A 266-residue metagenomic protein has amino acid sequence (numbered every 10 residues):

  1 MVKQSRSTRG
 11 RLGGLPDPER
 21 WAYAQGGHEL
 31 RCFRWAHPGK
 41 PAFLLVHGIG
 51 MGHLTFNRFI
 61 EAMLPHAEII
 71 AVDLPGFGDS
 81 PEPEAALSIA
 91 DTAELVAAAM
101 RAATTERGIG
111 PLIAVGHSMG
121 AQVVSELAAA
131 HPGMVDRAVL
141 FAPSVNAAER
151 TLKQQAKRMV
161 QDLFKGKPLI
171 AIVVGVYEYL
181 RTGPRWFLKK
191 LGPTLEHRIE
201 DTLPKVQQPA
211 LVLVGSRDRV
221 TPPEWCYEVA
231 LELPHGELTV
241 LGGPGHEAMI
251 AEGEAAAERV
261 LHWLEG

Functional and structural regions predicted by a protein language model:
M1-F43, L64-A67, L261-G266: Alpha/beta-hydrolase fold catalytic core
Y23-H28, F33, A71-I113, E258: Active-site loop/oxyanion-hole signature of alpha/beta-hydrolase fold enzymes
R31-D79: Conserved HGGG/HGGXW glycine-rich cap/lid loop of the alpha/beta-hydrolase fold
Q122-A130, M134-G166: Flexible "cap/lid" loop of the alpha/beta hydrolase fold
V173-D201: Hydrophobic, aromatic-rich cap/lid helix
V206, V212-V214, D218: Short beta-strand/loop motif that positions the catalytic acidic residue of the alpha/beta-hydrolase fold
Q208, P222-A230: Short alpha-helix in the alpha/beta-hydrolase fold that links the catalytic acid
P244-G253: Catalytic histidine-centered segment of alpha/beta-hydrolase-like enzymes
